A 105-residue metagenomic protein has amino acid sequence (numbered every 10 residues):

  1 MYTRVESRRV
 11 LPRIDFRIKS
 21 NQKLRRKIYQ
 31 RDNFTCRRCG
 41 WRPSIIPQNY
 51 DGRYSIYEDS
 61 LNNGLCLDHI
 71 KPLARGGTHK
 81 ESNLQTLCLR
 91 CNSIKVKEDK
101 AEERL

Functional and structural regions predicted by a protein language model:
M1-K27, R31-N33, G40-Y57, R104-L105: A boundary/linker detector
W41-S44, L84-L105: Short Cys/His-centered divalent metal-binding micro-motifs
R42-T86: Histidine-centered nuclease catalytic patch
